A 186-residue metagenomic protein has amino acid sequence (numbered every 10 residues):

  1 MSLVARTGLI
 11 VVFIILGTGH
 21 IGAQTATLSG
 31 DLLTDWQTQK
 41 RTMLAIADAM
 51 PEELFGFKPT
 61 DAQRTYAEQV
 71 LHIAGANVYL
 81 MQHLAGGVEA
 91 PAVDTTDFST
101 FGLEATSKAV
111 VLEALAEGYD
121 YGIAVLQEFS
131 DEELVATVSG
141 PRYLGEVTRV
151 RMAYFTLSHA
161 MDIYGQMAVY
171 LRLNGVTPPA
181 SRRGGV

Functional and structural regions predicted by a protein language model:
M1-L9: Bacterial N-terminal signal peptides that target proteins for export
G8-H20: Bacterial N-terminal signal peptides
I21-T25: Boundary at the C-terminal end of the N-terminal hydrophobic targeting segment
L33-Q37, R41-L44, L54-D97, S139-V186: Short, contiguous alpha-helical
T42, I46-D48, M81, Y121 (+1 more regions): Well-ordered alpha-helical scaffold segments within catalytic/enzyme domains
A49-G56, V125-V135, L173-P178: Surface-exposed helix-capping loop/turn segments at secondary-structure junctions
T100-G140, T148-H159: Acidic/histidine-rich alpha-helical segments that form the ligand environment of transition-metal centers
